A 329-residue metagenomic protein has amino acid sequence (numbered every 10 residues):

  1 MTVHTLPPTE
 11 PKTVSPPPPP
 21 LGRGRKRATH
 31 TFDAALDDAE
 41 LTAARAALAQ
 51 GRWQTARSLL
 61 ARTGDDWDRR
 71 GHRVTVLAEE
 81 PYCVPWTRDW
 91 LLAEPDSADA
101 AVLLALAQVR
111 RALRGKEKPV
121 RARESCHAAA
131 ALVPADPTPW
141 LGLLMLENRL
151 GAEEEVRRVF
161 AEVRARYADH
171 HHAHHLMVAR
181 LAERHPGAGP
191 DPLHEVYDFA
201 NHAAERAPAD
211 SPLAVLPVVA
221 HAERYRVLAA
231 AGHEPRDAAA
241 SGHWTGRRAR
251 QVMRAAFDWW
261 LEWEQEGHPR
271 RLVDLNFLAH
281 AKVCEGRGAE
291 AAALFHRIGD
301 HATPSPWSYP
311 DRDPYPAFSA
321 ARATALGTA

Functional and structural regions predicted by a protein language model:
M1-Y82, A292-I298, R312-A329: Extreme N-terminal leader/anchor segments
L6, P11, A129-A152: Hydrophobic alpha-helical segments and helix pairs
A56-L59, C83-E94, K118-A128, E153-Y167 (+4 more regions): Alpha-helical repeat scaffolds
S58-A78, P95-A112, P134-M145, R166-E183 (+2 more regions): Amphipathic alpha-helical repeat scaffolds of TPR domains
V159-H171, L176, R180-A209, P306-G327: Long amphipathic alpha-helical scaffold regions
W263-P310: Extended alpha-helical scaffolding segments
